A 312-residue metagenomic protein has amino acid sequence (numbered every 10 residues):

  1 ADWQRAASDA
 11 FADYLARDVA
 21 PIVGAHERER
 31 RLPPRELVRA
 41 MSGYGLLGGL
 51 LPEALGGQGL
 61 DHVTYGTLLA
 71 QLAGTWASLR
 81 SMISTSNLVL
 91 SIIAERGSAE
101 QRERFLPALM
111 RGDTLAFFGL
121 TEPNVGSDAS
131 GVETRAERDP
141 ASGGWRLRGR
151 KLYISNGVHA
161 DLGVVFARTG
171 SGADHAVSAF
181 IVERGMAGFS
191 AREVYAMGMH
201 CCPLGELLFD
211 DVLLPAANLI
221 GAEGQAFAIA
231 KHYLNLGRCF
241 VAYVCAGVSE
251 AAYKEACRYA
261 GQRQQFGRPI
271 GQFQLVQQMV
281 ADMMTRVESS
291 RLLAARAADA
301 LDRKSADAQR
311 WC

Functional and structural regions predicted by a protein language model:
A1-T75, R96-Q101, A108-G112, D139-A141 (+2 more regions): Alpha-helical interface subdomain recognition
L60-H62, D128-S130, N156-D161, D174-A176 (+1 more regions): Short glycine/proline-enriched turns and hinge-like loops at secondary-structure junctions
R80-E100, G126, R138: N-terminal glycine-rich flavin-associated loop
G112-T121: A short, Trp-centered hydrophobic/proline-enriched beta-strand micro-motif
V125-G126, L152-V158, L236-F240: Glycine-rich phosphate/pyrophosphate-binding beta-alpha loops
G131-E133, G185-P215: Flexible, small-/acidic-enriched active-site or ligand-binding loops
G144-R192: A short core secondary-structure module
G205-H232: A short, charged helix-loop
